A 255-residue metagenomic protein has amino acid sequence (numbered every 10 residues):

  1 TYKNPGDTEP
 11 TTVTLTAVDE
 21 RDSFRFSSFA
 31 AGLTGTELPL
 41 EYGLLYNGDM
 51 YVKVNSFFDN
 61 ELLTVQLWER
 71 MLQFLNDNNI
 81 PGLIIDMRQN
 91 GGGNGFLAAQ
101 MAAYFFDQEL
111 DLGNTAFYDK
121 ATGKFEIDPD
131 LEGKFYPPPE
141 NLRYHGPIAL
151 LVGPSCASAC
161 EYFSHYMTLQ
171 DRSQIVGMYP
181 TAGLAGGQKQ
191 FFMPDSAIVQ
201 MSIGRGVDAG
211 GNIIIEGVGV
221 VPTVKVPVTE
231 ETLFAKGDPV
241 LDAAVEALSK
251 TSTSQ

Functional and structural regions predicted by a protein language model:
Y2-F192, L233, A247-S249: Cleft-lining beta-strand/loop regions that shape enzyme active-site pockets
P5, P147, S202, V221-P222: Proline-rich low-complexity regions
L15-D22, G204-V207, P222: A short, sequence-level motif marking secondary-structure junctions
Q108-E109, Y118-A121, V199-Q200, T223-K225 (+1 more regions): Short, intrinsically disordered/low-complexity patches at protein termini and at juxtamembrane boundaries
I175-I215, V220: BRCT (BRCA1 C-terminal) domain core and associated BRCT-interaction motifs
V220-Q255: Low-complexity, Gly/Ser/Thr/Pro-rich intrinsically disordered linker/tail segments
